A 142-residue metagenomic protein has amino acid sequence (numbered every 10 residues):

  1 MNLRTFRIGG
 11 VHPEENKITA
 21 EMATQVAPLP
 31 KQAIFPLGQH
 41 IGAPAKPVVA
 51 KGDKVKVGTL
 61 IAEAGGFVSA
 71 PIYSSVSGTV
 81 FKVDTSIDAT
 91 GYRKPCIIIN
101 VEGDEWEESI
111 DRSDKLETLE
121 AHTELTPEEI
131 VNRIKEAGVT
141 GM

Functional and structural regions predicted by a protein language model:
M1-V48: N-terminal, Lys/Arg-enriched amphipathic/low-complexity engagement segments that precede the first folded domain
Q39-A43, V55-G58, F67, I72-K82: Generic structural motif
A43-V48, G65, E108-D114: Aromatic/His-enriched, Gly/Pro-containing loop or helix-boundary segments that lie immediately adjacent to catalytic
P44, A50-D53, H122-E129: Conserved active-site and cofactor/substrate-binding residues in soluble primary-metabolism enzymes
V49-V55, I87-D88: Acidic, glycine-anchored pre-beta loop/turn
K56-S69, D84, K94-V101: Short hydrophobic beta/alpha edge segments that flank linear recognition/processing sites
A62-S75, A89-R93, E107-S109: Short, Lys/Arg- and Gly-enriched loop/turn segments at beta-strand edges
I87, G91-M142: Buried, small/hydrophobic-residue-enriched core segments of structured protein domains
